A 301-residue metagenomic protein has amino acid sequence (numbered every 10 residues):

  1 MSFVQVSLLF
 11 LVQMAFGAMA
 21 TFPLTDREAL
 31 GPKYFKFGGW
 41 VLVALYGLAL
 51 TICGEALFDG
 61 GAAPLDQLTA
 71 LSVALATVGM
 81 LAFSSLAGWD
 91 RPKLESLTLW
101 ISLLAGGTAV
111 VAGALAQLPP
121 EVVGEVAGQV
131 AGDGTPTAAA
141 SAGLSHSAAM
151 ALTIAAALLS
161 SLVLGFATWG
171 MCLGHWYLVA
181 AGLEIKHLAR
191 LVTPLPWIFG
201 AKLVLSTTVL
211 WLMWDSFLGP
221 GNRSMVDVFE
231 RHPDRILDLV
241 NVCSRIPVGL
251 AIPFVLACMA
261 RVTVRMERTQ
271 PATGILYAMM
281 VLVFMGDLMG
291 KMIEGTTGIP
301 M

Functional and structural regions predicted by a protein language model:
S2-A116, A155-W176, V192-S216, S224-M301: Hydrophobic cores of alpha-helical transmembrane segments in multi-pass integral membrane proteins
A114-V192, S216-G219: Membrane-proximal helix-loop-helix units in multi-pass membrane proteins
